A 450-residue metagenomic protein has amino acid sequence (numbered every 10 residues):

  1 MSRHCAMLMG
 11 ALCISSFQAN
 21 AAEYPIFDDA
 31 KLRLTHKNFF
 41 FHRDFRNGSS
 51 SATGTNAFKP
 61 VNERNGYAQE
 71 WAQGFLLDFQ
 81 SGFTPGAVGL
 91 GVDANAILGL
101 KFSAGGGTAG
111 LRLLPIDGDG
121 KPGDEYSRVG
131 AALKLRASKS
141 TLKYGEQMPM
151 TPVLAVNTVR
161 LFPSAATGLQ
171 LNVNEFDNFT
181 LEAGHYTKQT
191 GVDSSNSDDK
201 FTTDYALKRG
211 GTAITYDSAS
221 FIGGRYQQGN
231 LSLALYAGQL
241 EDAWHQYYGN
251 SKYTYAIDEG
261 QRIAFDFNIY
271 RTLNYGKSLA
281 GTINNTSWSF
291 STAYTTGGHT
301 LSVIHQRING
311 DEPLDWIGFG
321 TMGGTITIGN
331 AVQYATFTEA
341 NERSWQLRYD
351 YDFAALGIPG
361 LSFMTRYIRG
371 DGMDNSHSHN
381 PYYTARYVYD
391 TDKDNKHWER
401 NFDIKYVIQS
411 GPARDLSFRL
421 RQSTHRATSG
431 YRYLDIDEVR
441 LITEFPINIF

Functional and structural regions predicted by a protein language model:
C13, F17-E146, K396, F402-Q409 (+1 more regions): Beta-barrel outer-membrane channel/assembly domains of diderm bacteria
D28, Q69-F75, E125-V129, P163-T167 (+7 more regions): Residues that define the transmembrane beta-barrel architecture of outer-membrane proteins
L32, G86-L90, K139-K143, N178-E182 (+8 more regions): Repeated loop/turn-to-beta-strand initiation elements of outer-membrane beta-barrel proteins
L34, F75-S81, A131-L135, L169-V173 (+6 more regions): Residues on the lipid-exposed face of transmembrane beta-strands in outer-membrane beta-barrel proteins
F79-R112, G118-D199, G224-L231, V303-G310: Outer membrane beta-barrel
L142-V156, L181-A183, I222, Q228-E241 (+3 more regions): Transmembrane beta-strand segments that form the barrel wall of outer-membrane beta-barrel proteins
F179-S218, G260-S344, S429-L434: Outer-membrane beta-barrel translocator/channel fold
H305-E312, W316-N395, E399-K405: C-terminal structural cap/anchor segments
